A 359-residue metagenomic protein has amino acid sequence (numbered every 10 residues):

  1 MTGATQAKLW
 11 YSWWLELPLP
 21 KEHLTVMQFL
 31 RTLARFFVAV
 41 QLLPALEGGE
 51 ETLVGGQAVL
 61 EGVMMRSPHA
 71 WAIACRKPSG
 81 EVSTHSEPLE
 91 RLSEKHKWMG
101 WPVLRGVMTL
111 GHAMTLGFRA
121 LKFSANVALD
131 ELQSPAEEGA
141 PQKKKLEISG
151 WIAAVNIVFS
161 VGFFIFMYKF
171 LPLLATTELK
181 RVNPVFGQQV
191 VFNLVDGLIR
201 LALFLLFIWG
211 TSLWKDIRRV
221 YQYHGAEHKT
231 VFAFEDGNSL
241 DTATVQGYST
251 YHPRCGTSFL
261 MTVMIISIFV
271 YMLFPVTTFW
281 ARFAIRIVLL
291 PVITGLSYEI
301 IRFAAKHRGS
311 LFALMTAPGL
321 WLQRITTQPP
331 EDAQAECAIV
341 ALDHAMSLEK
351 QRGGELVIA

Functional and structural regions predicted by a protein language model:
W10-W14: Tryptophan (W) side chains
P20-E137: Divalent-cation
A34, A45-G55, V59, V63-M65 (+6 more regions): Polar-ligand-bearing catalytic/cofactor-coordination segments of membrane-embedded or membrane-tethered inner-membrane
A70, W98-F123, D196-Y221, I293-K306: Hydrophobic alpha-helical membrane-embedded segments
F123-V127, S160-V185, V263-I285, T294 (+1 more regions): Juxtamembrane "helix exit" motif at the C-terminal ends of alpha-helical transmembrane segments in multi-pass membrane
I148-N156, P184-I199, T278-I285, L289 (+1 more regions): Membrane-interface starts of transmembrane alpha-helices
G150-Y168, H252-V263: Select subsegments of transmembrane alpha-helices in polytopic membrane proteins, especially boundary-proximal
